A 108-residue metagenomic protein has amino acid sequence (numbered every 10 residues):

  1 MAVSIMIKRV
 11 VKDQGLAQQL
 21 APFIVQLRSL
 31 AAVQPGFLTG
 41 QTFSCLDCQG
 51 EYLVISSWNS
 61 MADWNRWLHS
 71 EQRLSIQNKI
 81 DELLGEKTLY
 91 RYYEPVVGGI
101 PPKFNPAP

Functional and structural regions predicted by a protein language model:
A2-V10, Q41-S70: Short, well-ordered beta-strand segments in beta-rich or mixed alpha/beta enzyme and ligand-binding folds
A2-V3, Q19, P35-F37: Short, flexible segments with low predicted structural confidence
V10-P22: Short, surface-exposed ligand-recognition loops at beta-strand->loop->(often short) alpha-helix junctions that present
V11-D13, S60, E94-V97: Non-catalytic surface loops within mature trypsin-like serine protease
L16-A17, S29-A31, T42-S44, L53: Intrinsically disordered, low-complexity segments enriched in polar/charged residues with Gly/Pro, especially when
L20-A21, Y52, Q77: Low-complexity, intrinsically disordered short peptide segments enriched in small/polar/basic residues
Q26, L30-L38, S57-Y92: An amphipathic, aromatic/His-enriched active-site/gating alpha helix that lines ligand/cofactor pockets
T39-C48, N78-P108: Glycine-rich beta-strand-turn "strand-cap" elements at beta-sheet edges
